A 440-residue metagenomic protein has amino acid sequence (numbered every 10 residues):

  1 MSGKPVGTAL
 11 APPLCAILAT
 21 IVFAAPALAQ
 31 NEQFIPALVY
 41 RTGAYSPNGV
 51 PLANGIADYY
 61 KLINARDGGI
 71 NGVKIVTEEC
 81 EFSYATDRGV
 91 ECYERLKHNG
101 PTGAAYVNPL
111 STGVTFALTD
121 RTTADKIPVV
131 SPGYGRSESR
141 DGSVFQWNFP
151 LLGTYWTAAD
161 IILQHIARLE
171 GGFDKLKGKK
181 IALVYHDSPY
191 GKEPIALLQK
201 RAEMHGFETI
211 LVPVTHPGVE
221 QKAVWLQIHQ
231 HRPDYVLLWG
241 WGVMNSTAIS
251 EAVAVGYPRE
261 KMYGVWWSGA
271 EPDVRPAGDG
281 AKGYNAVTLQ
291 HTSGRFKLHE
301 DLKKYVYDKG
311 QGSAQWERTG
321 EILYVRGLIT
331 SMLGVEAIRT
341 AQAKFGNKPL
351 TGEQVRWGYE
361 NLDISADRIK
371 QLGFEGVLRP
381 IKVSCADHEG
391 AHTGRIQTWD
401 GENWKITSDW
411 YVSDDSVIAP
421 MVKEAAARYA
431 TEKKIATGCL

Functional and structural regions predicted by a protein language model:
F23-A29: Sec/Tat signal peptide C-region and signal peptidase I cleavage site
E32-F34, P47-N54, R66-G142, L151 (+3 more regions): Beta-alpha junction/loop-to-helix N-cap segments that form part of ligand/metal-binding clefts
Q33-A57, C80-D87, L110-S111, V184-E193 (+1 more regions): Extracytoplasmic "Venus flytrap"
N48-G69, A196-M204: Short, polar/charged alpha-helical segment
R88, S137-E138, Q146-G256, S293-K297: Extracellular/periplasmic Venus flytrap/periplasmic-binding protein
L96-L110, P128-P132, K180-Y185, R232-G242 (+3 more regions): Periplasmic-binding protein-like
A252-I329, D414, E424-A425, A436: Extracellular/periplasmic periplasmic-binding protein-like sensory domains
S313-Y324, V335-S408: Segments of small-molecule ligand-sensing domains
